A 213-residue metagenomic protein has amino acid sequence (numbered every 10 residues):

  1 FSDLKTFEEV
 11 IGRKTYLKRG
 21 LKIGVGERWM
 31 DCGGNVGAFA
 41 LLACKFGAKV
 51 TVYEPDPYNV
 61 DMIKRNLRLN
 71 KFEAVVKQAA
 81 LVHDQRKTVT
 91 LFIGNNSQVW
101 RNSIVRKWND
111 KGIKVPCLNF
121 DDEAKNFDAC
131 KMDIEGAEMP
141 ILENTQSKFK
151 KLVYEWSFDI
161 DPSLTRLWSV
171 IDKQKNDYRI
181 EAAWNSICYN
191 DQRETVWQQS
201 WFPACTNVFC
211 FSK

Functional and structural regions predicted by a protein language model:
F1-K213: Phosphate/nucleotide-binding beta-alpha loop and adjacent structural elements of enzyme active sites
